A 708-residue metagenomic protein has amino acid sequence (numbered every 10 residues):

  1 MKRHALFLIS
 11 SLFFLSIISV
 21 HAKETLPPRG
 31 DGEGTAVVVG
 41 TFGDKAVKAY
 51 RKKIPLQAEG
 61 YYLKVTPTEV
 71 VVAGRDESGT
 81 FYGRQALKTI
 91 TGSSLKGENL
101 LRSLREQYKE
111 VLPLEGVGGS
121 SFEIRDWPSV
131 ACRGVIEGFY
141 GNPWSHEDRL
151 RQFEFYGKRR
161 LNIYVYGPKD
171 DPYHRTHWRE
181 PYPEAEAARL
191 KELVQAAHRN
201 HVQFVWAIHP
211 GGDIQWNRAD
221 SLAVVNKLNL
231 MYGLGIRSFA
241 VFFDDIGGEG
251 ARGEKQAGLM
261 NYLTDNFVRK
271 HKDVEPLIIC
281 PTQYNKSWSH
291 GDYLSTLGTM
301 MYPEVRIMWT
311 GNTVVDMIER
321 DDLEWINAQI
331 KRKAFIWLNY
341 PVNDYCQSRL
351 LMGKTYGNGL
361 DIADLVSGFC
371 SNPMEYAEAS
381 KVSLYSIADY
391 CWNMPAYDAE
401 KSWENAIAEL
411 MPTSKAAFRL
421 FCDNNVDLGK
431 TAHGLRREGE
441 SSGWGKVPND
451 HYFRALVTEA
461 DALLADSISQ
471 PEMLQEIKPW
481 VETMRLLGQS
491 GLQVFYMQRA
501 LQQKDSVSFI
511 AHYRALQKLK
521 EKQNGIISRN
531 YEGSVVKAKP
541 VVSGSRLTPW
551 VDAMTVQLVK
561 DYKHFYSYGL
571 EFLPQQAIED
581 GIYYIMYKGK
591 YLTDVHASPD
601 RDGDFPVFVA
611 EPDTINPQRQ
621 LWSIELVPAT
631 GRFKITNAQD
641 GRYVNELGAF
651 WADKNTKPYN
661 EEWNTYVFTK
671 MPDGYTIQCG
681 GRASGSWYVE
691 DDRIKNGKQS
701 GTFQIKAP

Functional and structural regions predicted by a protein language model:
M1-K23: Bacterial Sec-dependent N-terminal signal peptides
K23-S129, N200: Contiguous, structured surface segment used for ligand recognition
D76, Y156, V241, I307 (+1 more regions): Conserved, mostly hydrophobic/aromatic
G134-E137, N142-E275: Substrate-binding cleft of carbohydrate-active enzyme catalytic domains
G138-F139, T176, E180, K227 (+2 more regions): Catalytic-core regions of glycoside hydrolase
A396-P574: C-terminal functional modules
L573-P708: Lectin-like carbohydrate-binding module/patch detector with strong preference for beta-trefoil
